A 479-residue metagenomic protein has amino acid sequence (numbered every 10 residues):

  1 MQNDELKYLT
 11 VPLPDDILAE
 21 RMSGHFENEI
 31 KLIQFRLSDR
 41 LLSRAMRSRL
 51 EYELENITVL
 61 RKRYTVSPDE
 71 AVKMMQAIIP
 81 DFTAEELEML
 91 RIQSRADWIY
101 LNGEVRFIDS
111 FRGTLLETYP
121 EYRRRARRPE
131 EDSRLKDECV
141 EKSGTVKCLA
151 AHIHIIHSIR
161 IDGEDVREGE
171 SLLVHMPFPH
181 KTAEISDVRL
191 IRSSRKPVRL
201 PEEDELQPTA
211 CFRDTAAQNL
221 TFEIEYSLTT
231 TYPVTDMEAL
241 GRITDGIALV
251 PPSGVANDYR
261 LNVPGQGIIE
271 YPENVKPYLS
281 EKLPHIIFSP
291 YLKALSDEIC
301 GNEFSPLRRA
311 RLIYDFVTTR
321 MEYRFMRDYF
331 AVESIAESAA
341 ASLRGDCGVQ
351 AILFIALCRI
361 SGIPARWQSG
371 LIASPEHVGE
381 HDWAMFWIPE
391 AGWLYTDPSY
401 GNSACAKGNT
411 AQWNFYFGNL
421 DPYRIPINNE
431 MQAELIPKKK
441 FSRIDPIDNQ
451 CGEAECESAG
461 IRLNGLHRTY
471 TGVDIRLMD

Functional and structural regions predicted by a protein language model:
N3, T10-V11, D15, A19-S23 (+1 more regions): Hydrophobic/aromatic-rich core segments of domains that either
L13-P14, L18-G24, D204, A216-R324 (+2 more regions): Acidic low-complexity segments
M22, F35-R242, I247-A248: Intrinsically disordered, low-complexity N-terminal segments that are enriched in acidic
E29-I30: Solenoid-repeat scaffolds in large eukaryotic assemblies
P306-I313, L343-C358: Active-site nucleophilic cysteine motif
T319-R327, A356, I360-I363: Conserved helix-loop functional segments at active or binding sites
F325-A331, Q368-L371: Surface-exposed patches in mature extracellular/periplasmic domains of secreted proteins
N419-D479: Low-complexity, Gly/Ser/Thr/Pro-rich intrinsically disordered linker/tail segments
